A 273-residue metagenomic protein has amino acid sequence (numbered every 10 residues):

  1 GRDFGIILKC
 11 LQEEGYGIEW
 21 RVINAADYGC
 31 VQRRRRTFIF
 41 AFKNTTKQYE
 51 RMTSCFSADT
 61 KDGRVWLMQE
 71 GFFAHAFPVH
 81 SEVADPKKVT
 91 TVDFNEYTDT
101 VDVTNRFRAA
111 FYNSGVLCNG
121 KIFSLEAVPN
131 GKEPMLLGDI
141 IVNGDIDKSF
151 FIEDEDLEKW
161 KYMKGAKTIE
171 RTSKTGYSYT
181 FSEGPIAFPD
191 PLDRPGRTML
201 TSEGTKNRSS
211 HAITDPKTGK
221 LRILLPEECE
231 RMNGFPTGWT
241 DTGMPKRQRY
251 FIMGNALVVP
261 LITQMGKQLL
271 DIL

Functional and structural regions predicted by a protein language model:
G1-F188: Class I S-adenosyl-L-methionine
F111-L273: C-terminal target-recognition/interaction regions appended to catalytic cores
